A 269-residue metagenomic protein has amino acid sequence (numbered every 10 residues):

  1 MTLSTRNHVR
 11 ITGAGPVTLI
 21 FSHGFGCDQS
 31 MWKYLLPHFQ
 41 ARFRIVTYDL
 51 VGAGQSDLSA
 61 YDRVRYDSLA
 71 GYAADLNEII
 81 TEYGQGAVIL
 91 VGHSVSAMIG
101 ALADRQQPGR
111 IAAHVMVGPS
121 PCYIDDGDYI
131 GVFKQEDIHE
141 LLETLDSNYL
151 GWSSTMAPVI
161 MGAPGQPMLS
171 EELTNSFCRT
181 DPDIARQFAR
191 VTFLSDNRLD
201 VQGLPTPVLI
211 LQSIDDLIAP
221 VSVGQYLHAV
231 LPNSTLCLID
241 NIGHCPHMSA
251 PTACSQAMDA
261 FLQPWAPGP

Functional and structural regions predicted by a protein language model:
T5, V46-V95, Q256: Active-site loop/oxyanion-hole signature of alpha/beta-hydrolase fold enzymes
P16, G24-C27, S94: Active-site glycine-rich loops that stabilize anionic/oxyanionic intermediates across multiple enzyme folds
F25-L36: The serine-hydrolase catalytic nucleophile loop
A101-S147: Flexible "cap/lid" loop of the alpha/beta hydrolase fold
D125, Y129-F133, E143-Q202: Conserved alpha/beta-hydrolase catalytic His-Asp/Glu region
L204, I210-Q212, D216: Short beta-strand/loop motif that positions the catalytic acidic residue of the alpha/beta-hydrolase fold
L217-V223: Conserved alpha/beta-hydrolase "acid-adjacent" motif
S234-P269: Catalytic active-site module of serine/aspartate enzymes centered on a nucleophile-bearing elbow/loop
